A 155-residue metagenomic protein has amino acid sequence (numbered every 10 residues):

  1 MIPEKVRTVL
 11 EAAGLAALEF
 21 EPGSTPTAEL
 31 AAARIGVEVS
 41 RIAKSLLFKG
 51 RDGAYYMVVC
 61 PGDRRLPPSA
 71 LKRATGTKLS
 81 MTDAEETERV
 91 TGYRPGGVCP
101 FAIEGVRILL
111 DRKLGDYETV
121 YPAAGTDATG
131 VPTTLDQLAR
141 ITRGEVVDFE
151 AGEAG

Functional and structural regions predicted by a protein language model:
M1-G155: Extended, low-hydrophobicity, polar/charged segments
